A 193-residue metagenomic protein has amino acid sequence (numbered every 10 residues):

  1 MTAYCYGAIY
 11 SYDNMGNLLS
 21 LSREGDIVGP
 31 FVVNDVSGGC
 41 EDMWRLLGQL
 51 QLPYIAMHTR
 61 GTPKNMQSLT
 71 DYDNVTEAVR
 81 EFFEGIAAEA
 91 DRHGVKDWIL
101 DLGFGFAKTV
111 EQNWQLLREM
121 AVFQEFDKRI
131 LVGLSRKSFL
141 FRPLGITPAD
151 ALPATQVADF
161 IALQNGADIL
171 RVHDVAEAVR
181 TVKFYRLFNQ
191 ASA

Functional and structural regions predicted by a protein language model:
M1-V28: Acidic/glycine-rich beta-solenoid
V32-R92, A107-A193: Active-site-adjacent loop and "lid" segments of alpha/beta metabolic enzymes
G103-G105: Short strand-loop junctions, especially beta-strand C-caps/beta-turns that link beta-sheets to coils or alpha-helices
